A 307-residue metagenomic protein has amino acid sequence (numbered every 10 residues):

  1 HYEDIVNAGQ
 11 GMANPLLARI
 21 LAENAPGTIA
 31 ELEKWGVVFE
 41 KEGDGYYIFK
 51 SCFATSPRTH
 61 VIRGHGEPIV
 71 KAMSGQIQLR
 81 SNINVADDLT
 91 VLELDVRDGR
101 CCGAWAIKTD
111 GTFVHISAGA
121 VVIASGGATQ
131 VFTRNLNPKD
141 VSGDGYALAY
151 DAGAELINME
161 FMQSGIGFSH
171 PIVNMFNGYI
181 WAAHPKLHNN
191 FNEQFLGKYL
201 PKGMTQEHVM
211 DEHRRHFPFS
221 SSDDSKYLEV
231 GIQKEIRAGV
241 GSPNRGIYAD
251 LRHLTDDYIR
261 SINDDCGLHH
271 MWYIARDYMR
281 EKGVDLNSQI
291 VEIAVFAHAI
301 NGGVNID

Functional and structural regions predicted by a protein language model:
H1-L21: Glycine-rich active-site loop/strand segments that organize a redox cofactor
M12-L17, I29-Y46, E155-N158, G241 (+1 more regions): A short alpha-helix-loop-beta-strand transition element characteristic of N-terminal alpha/beta dinucleotide-binding
T28-T112, S117-A120, A124, G165-I172 (+5 more regions): Conserved redox-cofactor binding core of oxidoreductases
A86-D87, L92-R100, A106-I107, G267-D307: A glycine-rich dinucleotide-binding beta-alpha-beta segment and adjacent secondary-structure elements that constitute
I123-N137: Flavin (primarily FAD) binding-site architecture
N137-Y150, L156, D307: Thiamine diphosphate
L148, A154-V284, Q289-V291: An anion/pyrophosphate-binding glycine-rich loop and adjacent beta-alpha core in soluble alpha-beta enzymes
